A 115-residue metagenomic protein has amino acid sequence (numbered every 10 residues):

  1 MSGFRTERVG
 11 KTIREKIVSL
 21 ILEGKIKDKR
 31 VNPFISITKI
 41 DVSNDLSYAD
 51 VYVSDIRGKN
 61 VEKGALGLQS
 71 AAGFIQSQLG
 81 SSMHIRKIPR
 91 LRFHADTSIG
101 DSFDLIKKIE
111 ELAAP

Functional and structural regions predicted by a protein language model:
M1-Y48, S54-P115: Charge-rich, low-complexity N-terminal segments
